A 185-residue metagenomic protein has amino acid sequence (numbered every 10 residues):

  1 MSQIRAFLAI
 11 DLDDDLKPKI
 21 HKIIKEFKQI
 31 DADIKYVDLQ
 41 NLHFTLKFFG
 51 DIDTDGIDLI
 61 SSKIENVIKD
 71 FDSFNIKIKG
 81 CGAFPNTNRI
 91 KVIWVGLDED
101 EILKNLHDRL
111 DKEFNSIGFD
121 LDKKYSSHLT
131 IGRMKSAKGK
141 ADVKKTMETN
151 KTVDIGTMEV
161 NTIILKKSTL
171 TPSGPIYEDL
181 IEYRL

Functional and structural regions predicted by a protein language model:
M1-L185: Histidine-dependent nucleotide/RNA phosphoesterase domain, centered on the 2H-phosphoesterase fold with its duplicated
